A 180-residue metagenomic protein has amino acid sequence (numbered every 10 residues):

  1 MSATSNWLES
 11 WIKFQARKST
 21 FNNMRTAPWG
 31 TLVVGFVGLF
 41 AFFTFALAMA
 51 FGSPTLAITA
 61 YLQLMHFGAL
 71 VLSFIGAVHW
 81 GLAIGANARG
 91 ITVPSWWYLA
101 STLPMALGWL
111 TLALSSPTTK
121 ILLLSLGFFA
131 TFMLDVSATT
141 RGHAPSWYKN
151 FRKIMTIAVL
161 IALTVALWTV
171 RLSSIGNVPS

Functional and structural regions predicted by a protein language model:
M1-A27: Short, Lys/Arg-rich, polar N-terminal cytosolic tail immediately upstream of the first transmembrane signal-anchor
K18-N23, A77-R89, M133-S146: C-terminal ends of transmembrane helices
A27-A50, I157-L163: The first (N-terminal) embedded transmembrane alpha-helix
F36-F43, Q63-N87, S95-L110: Core segments of alpha-helical transmembrane spans in multipass integral membrane proteins
A46-L47, A106-A113, V136, T164 (+1 more regions): Alpha-helical transmembrane segments of multipass membrane proteins
L112-A130: Transmembrane helix-loop-helix
A138-L160: Interfacial loop-to-transmembrane junctions
V165-S180: Juxtamembrane boundary at the C-terminal end of a transmembrane helix
